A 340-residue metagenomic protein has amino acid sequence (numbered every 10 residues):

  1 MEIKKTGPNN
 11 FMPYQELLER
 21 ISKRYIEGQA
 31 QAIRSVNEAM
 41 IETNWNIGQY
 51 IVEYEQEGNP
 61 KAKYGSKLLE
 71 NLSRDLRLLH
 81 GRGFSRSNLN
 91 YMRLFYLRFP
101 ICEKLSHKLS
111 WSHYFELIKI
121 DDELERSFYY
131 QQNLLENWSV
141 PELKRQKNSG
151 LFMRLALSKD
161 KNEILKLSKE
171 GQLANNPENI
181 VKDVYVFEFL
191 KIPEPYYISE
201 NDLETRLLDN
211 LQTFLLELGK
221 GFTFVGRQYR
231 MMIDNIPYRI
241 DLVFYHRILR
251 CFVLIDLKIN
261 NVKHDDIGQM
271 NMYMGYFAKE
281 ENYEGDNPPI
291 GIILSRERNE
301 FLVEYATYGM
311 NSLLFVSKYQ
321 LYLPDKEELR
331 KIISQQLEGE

Functional and structural regions predicted by a protein language model:
M1-E340: Basic, low-complexity intrinsically disordered segments
